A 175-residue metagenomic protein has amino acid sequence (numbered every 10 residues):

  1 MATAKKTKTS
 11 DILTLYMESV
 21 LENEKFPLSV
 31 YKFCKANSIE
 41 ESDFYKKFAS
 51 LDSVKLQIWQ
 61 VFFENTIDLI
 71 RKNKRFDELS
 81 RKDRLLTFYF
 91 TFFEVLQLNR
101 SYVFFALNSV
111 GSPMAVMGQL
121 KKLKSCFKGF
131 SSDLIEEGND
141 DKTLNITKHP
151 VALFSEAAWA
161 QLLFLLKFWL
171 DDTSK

Functional and structural regions predicted by a protein language model:
A2-T3, T7-S42, L56-Q60: Short, amphipathic alpha-helix enriched in basic
T9-T14, Y45-R71, R75, L86 (+1 more regions): An amphipathic alpha-helix adjacent to DNA-recognition modules
S38-F48, L96: Short hydrophobic/aromatic patch on the recognition helix
Q57, K72-F105, S112, C126: Hydrophobic alpha-helical connector segments
R100-L107, L134-N139: Membrane-helix exit/interface motif
V103-G118, I146: Short acidic alpha-helical/loop segments enriched in Asp/Glu that coordinate divalent cations
P113, D141-N145, F168-K175: Inter-helical turn/loop segments and adjacent helix faces that build the functional surface of alpha-helical bundle
V116-D141, A152-L166: Amphipathic alpha-helical packing segments from all-alpha helical-bundle domains
